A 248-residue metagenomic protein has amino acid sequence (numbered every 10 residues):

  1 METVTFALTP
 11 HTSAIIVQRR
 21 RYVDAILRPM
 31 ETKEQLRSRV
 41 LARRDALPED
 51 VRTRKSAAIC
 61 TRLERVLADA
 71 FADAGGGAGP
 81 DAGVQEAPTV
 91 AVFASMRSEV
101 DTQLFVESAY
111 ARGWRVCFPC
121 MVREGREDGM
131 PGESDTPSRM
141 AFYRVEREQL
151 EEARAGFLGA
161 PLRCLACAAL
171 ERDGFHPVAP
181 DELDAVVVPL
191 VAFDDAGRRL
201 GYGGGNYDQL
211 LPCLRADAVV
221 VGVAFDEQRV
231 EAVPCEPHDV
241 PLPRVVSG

Functional and structural regions predicted by a protein language model:
M1-P29: N-terminal amphipathic/basic-hydrophobic helices that include classical n-h-c signal peptides and signal-anchor
V23-Q35, A42-D45, E171-V186, D195-R198 (+1 more regions): Surface-exposed, charge/polar-rich loops and edge strands
I26-E182: N-terminal active-site beta-alpha-beta segment that forms phosphate/nucleotide-binding and substrate-recognition loops
F93, P189, G248: Conserved residues at the C-terminal ends of beta-strands
M96-S98, V191-D195: Short glycine-rich anion-binding loops that position phosphate/pyrophosphate groups of nucleotides and phosphorylated
D101-E107, G197-L211: Short Gly/Thr/Asp-enriched flexible loops that form oxyanion-binding sites at enzyme active sites
